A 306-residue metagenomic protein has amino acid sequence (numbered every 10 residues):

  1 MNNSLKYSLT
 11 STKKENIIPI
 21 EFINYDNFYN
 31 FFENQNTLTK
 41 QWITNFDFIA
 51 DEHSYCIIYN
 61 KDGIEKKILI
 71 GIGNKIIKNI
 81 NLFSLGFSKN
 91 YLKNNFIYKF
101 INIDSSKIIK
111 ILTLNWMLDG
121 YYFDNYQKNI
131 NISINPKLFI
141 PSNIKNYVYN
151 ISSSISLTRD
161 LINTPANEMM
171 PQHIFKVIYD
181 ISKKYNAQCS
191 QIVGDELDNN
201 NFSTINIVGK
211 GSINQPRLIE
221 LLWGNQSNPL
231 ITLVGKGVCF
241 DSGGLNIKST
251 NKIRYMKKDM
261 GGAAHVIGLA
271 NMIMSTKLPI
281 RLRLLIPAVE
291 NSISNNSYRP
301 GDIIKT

Functional and structural regions predicted by a protein language model:
M1-L230, V234-G237: Short amphipathic alpha-helical segment within the helicase RecA-like ATPase core that mediates nucleic-acid
F175-T306: A generic structural signal for tightly packed, nonpolar segments enriched in small/aliphatic residues
